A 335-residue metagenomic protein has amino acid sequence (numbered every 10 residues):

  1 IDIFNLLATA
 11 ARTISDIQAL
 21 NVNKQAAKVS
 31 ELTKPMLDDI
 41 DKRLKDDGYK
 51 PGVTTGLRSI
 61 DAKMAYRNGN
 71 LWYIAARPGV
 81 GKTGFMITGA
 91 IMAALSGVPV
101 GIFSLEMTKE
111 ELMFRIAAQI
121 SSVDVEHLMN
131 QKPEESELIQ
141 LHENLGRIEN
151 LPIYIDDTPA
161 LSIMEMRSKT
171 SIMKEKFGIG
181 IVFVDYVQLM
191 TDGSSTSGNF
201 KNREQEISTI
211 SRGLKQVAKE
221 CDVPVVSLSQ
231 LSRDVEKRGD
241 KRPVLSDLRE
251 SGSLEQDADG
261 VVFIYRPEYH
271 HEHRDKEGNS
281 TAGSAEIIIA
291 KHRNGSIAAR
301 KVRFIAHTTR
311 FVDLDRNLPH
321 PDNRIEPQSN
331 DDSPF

Functional and structural regions predicted by a protein language model:
I1-D46, G79-V80, S121-S122, F335: Short, small/acidic-rich helices and loops at N termini and domain boundaries of DNA replication/processing enzymes
T55-A65: Pre-Walker A adenine-sensing motif
D61, M92-G178, D192, R300-K301 (+1 more regions): Cytosolic-facing regulatory segments adjacent to core modules
A65-M107, L161, M166-K174, G180-F183 (+2 more regions): P-loop NTPase nucleotide-binding module
K109-F114, S122-V125, M190-S197, D234-G239 (+2 more regions): Switch/connector loops and helix/strand junctions flanking conserved nucleotide-binding motifs in nucleotide-processing
E126-E134, Y154-A160, D192-S208, V235-S246: Flexible beta-alpha connector loops of hexameric P-loop NTPases
M164-I179, R212-C221, D234-F335: C-terminal regions of RecA-like/P-loop NTPase motor modules
I179-S227: Helical hairpin unit composed of two closely spaced alpha helices linked by a short loop
